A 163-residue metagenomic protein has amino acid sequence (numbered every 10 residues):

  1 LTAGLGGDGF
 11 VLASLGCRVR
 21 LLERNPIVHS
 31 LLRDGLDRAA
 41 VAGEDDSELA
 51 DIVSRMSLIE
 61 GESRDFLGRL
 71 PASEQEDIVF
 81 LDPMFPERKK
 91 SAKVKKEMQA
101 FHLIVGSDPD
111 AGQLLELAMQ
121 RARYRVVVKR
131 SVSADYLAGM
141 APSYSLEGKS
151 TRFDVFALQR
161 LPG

Functional and structural regions predicted by a protein language model:
L1-A3: Conserved beta-strand/loop positions that form the S-adenosyl-L-methionine
L5, P26, D65, M84-P86 (+1 more regions): Short, glycine/acidic-enriched loop or turn micro-motifs at the edges of active sites
L5-C17: Conserved SAM-binding loop of SAM-dependent methyltransferases across substrates and taxa, primarily the Class I
L15-C17, K95-Q99, Y144: Glycine-rich, phosphate-binding/catalytic loops in enzymes
C17-R18, R125: Residues at the starts of beta-strands that form the adenosine-phosphate
R18, L22-I78: S-adenosyl-L-methionine
P83-L114: Mobile active-site "lid"/loop adjacent to the S-adenosyl-L-methionine
D110-A157: Conserved Class I SAM-dependent methyltransferase catalytic core
